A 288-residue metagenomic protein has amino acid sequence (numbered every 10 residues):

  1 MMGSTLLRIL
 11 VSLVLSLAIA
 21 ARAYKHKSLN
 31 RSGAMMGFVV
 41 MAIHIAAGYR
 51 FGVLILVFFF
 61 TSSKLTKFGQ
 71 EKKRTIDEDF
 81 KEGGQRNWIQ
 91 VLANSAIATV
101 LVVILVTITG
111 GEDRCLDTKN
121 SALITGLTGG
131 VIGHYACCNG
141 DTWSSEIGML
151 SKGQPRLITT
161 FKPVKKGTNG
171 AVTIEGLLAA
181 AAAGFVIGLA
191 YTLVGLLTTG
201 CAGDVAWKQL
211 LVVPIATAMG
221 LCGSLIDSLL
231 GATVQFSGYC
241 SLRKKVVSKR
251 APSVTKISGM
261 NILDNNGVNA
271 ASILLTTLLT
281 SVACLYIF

Functional and structural regions predicted by a protein language model:
M1-F288: Hydrophobic alpha-helical transmembrane segments
